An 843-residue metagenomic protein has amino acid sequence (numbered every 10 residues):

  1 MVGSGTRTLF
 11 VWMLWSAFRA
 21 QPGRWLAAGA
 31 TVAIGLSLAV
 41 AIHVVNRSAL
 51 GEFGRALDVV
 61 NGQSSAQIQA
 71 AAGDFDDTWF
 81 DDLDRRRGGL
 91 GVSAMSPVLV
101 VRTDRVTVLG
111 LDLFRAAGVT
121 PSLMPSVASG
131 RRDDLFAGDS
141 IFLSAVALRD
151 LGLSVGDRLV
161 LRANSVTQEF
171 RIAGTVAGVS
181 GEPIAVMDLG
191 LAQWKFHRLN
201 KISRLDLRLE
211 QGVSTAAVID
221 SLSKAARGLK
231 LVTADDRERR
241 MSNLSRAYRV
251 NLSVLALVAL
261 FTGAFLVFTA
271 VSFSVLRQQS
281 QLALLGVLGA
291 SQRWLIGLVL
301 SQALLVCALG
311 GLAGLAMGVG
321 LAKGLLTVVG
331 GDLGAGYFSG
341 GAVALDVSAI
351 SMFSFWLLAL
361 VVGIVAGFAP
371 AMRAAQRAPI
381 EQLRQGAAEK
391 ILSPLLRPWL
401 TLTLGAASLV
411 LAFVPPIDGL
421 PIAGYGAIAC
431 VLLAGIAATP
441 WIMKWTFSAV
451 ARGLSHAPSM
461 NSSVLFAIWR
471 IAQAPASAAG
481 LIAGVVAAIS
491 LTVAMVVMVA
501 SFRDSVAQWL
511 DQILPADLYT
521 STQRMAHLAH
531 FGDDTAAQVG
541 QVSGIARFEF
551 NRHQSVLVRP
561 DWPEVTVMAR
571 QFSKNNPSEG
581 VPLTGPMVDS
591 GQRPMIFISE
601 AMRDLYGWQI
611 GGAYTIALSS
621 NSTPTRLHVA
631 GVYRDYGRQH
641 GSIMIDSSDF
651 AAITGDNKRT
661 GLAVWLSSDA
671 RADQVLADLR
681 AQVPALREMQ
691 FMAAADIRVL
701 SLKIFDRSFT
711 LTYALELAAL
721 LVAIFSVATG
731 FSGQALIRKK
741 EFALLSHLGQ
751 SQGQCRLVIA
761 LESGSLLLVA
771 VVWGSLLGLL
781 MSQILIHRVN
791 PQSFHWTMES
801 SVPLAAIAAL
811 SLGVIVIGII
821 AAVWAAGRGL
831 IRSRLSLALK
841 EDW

Functional and structural regions predicted by a protein language model:
M1-T8, S16-A28, I219-S221, A247-V250 (+5 more regions): Alpha-helical transmembrane segments, especially those used as permease/efflux helices and single-pass anchors
P22-N46, R246-A283, L304-M317, L358-V365 (+5 more regions): Hydrophobic alpha-helical transmembrane segments of multi-pass inner-membrane transport and secretion
G23-L109, L113, R131-A137, R149 (+6 more regions): Hydrophobic, regular-secondary-structure patches
W25, G29, L36-G62, R249-N251 (+7 more regions): Alpha-helical transmembrane segments
F53-A56, S221-F261, S274-L276, L298 (+6 more regions): Peri-transmembrane interface segments
Q67-I68, A72, Y425, A429 (+5 more regions): Juxtamembrane segments of multi-pass membrane proteins
G73-K201, D533-I643, A652-N657: A structural signal for hydrophobic secondary-structure junctions, strongest on transmembrane helix-loop-helix units
R227, T269-V271, L304-Y337, I350-Q376 (+5 more regions): Small-residue-rich transmembrane alpha-helices
